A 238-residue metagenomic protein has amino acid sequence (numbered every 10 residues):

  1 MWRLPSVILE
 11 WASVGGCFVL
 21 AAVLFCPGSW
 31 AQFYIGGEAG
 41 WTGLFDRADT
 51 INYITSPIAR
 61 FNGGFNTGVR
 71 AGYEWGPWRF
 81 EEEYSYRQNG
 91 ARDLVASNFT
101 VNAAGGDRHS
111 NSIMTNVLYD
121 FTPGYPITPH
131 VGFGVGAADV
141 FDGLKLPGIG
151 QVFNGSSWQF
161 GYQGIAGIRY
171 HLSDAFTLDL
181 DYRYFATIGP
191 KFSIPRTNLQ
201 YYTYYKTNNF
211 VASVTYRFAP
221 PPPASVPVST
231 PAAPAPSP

Functional and structural regions predicted by a protein language model:
G16-G36, A219-P238: Outer-membrane beta-barrel biogenesis signature
L24-P27, G43, W75-P77, L118-G124 (+3 more regions): Outer-membrane beta-barrel proteins
P27-W75, D142, N209-A219: Short glycine/proline- and aromatic-enriched beta-strand/turn motifs that initiate or cap beta-hairpins
F33, G72-P147, T207-F218: Gram-negative (and chloroplast) outer-membrane scaffold detector with strong preference for beta-barrel transmembrane
R47-I54, R92-T100, F141-G150, P190-N198: Outer-membrane beta-barrel translocator domains and adjoining extracellular loop/strand segments of Gram-negative
I54-N62, N102-G106, Q151-G155, L199-Y201: Outer-membrane beta-barrel domain signature
F61-T67, H109-I113, I127, V152-Y162 (+1 more regions): Residues that define the transmembrane beta-barrel architecture of outer-membrane proteins
Y84, N89, S173-T230: Predominantly the C-terminal beta-signal and adjacent terminal strand-loop region of outer-membrane beta-barrel
